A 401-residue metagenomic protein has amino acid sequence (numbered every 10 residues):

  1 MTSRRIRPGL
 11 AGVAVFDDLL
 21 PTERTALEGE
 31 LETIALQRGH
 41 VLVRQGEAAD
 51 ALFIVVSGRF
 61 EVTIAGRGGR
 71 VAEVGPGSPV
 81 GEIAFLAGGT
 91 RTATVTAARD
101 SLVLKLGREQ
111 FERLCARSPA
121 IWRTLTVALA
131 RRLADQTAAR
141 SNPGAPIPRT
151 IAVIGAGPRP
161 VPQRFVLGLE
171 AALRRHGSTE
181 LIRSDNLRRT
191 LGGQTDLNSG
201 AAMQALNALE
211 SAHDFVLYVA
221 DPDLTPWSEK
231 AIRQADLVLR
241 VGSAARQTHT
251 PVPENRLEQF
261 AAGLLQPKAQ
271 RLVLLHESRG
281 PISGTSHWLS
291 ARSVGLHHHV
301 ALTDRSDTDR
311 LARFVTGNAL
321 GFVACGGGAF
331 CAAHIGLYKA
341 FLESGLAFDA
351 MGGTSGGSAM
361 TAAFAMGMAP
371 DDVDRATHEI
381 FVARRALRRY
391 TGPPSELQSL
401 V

Functional and structural regions predicted by a protein language model:
M1-Q163, A171, R175, Q247: Cytosolic regulatory regions built on CNB/CRP/Popeye-like sensor folds
T137-P146, L206-A208, R310-T316: Short boundary motifs at domain starts and secondary-structure transition points
R149-V153, P158, H287-N318: NTP-dependent small-molecule kinase module
G155, G177-D236, A244: P-loop/Walker-type NTP enzyme "switch/lid" segment
A171-L181, A369: Post-Walker A helix-loop "phosphate-sensing" segment adjacent to the P-loop in P-loop NTPases
A205-L206, V216-T303: Conserved catalytic-core segment of NTP-binding enzymes
F322-V323, A329-V401: Patatin-like phospholipase
